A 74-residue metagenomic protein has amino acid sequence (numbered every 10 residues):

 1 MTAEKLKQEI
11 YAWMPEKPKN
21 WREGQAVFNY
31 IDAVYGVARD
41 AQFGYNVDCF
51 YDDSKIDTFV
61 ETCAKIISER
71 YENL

Functional and structural regions predicted by a protein language model:
M1-Q25: N-terminal acidic leader/helix
E9, W13, Y30, F59-T62 (+1 more regions): Charge-rich, solvent-exposed alpha-helical interaction surfaces
K19-F59: Acidic, low-complexity, intrinsically disordered interaction modules
D52-L74: Charged low-complexity stretches with an acidic bias
